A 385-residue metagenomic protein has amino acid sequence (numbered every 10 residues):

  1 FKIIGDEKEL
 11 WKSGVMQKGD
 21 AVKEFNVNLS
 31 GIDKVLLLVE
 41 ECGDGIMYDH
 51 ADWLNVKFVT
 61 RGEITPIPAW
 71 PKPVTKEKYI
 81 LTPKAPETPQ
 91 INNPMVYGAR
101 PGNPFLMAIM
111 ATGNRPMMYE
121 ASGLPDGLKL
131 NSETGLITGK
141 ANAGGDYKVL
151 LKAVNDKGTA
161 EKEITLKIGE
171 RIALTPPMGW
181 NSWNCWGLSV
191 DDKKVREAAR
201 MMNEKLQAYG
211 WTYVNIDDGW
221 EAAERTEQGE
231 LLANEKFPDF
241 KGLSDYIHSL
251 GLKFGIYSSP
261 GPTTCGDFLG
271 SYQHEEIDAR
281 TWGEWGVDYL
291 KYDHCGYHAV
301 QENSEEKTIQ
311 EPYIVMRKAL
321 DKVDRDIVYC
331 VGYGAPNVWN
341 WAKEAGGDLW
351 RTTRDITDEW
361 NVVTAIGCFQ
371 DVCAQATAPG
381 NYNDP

Functional and structural regions predicted by a protein language model:
F1-L81: Gly-Asp-aromatic-enriched flexible segments
E77-Y79, G158-G169: C-terminal edge beta-strand
P89-N114: Solvent-exposed, low-complexity, repeat-rich "mucin-like" stalks and linkers
I109, G145-K157: A short beta-strand micro-motif common to beta-rich folds, especially ectodomain repeats
R115-D126: Change to "...patches in solvent-exposed regions of secreted, membrane-anchored, or virion-exposed structural
D126-A143: Strand-loop-strand motifs at the edges of beta-sheets in extracellular beta-sandwich domains
N184, A198-E305: Aromatic-lined carbohydrate-binding/catalytic grooves of carbohydrate-active enzymes
I277, D326-P385: Glycan-recognition surfaces
